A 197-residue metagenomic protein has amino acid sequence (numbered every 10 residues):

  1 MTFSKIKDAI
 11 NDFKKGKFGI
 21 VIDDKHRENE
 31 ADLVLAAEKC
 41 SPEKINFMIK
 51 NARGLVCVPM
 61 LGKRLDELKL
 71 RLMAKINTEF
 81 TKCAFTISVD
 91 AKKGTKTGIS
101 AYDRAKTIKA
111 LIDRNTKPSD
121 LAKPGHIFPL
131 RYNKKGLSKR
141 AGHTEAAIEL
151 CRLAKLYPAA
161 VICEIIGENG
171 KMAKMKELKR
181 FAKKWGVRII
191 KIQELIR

Functional and structural regions predicted by a protein language model:
M1-R197: Catalytic domains of riboflavin
